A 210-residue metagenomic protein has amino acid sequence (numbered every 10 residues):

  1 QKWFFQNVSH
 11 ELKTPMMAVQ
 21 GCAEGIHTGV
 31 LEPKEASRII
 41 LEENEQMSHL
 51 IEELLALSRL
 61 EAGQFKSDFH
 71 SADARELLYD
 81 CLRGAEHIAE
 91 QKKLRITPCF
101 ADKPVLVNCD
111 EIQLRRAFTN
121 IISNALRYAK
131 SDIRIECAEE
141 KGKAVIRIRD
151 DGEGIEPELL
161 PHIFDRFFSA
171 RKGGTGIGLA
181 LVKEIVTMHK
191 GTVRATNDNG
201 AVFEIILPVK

Functional and structural regions predicted by a protein language model:
E42-M47: Short alpha-helical segment of the dimerization/phosphotransfer core of two-component systems
A62-S67, L106-C109: Conserved micro-motifs of the catalytic ATP-binding
D68-S71, E90, R95-V105: Conserved catalytic submotifs in the C-terminal HATPase_c
D132-G142: Short beta-strand/loop element within the Bergerat-fold HATPase_c
I155-F167: Short conserved segment of the HATPase_c
G178, V182: Short alpha-helical Gxxx[C/S/T] motif in the catalytic ATP-binding
